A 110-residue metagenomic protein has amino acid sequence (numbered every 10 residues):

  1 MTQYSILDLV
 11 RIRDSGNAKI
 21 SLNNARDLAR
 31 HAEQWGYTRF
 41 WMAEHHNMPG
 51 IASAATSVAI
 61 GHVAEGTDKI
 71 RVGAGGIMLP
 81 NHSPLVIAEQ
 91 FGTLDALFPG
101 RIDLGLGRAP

Functional and structural regions predicted by a protein language model:
M1-V72: N-terminal beta1-alpha1-beta2 module of alpha/beta enzyme domains
T2-A18, N81-P110: Flexible, glycine-rich active-site loops centered on histidine and acidic residues that chelate a metal or position
A43, G75, G105-G107: Structural motif
N47, V58, I70-G73, E89 (+2 more regions): Generic detector of intrinsically disordered, low-complexity, polar/charged segments
A52-T56, P80, I87: Generic structural signal for well-ordered secondary structure
G66, G75, T93: Glycine-rich, flexible loop/turn motifs
A74-H82: Active-site nucleophile and cofactor-binding loops and adjacent substrate-binding regions of central metabolic enzymes
